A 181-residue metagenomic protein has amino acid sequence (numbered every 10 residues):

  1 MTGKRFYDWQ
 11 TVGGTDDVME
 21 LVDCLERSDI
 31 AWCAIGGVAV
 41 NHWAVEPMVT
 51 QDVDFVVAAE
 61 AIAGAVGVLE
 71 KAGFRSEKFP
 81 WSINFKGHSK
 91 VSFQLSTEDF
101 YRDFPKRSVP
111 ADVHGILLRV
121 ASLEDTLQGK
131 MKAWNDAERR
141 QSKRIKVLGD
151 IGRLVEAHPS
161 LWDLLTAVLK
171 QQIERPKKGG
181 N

Functional and structural regions predicted by a protein language model:
M1-N181: Compositionally biased terminal segments of proteins
